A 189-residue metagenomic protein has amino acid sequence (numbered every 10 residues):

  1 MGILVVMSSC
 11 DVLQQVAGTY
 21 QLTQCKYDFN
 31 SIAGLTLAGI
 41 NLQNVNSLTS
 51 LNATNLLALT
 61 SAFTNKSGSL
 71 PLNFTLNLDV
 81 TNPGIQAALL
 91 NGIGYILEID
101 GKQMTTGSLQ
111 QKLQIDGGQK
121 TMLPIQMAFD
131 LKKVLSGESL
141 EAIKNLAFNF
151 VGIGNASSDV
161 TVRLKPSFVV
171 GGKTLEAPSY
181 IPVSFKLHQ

Functional and structural regions predicted by a protein language model:
L4-D28: Bacterial Sec signal peptide processing site at the extreme N-terminus
N30-S67: Post-signal-peptide N-terminal segment of Sec-exported extracytoplasmic proteins
P71-L76, T161-R163: Short, solvent-exposed loop/turn segments enriched in Ser/Thr/Gly
V80-A87: Asparagine-centered strand-capping/turn motif at beta-strand->loop junctions
L89-I93: Short coil-to-beta strand junction motifs in C2/discoidin
I99-E141: Intrinsically disordered, low-complexity Pro/Gly/Ser/Thr-rich segments with frequent PxxP/GP/PP motifs and embedded
L131-Q189: Terminal connector regions
